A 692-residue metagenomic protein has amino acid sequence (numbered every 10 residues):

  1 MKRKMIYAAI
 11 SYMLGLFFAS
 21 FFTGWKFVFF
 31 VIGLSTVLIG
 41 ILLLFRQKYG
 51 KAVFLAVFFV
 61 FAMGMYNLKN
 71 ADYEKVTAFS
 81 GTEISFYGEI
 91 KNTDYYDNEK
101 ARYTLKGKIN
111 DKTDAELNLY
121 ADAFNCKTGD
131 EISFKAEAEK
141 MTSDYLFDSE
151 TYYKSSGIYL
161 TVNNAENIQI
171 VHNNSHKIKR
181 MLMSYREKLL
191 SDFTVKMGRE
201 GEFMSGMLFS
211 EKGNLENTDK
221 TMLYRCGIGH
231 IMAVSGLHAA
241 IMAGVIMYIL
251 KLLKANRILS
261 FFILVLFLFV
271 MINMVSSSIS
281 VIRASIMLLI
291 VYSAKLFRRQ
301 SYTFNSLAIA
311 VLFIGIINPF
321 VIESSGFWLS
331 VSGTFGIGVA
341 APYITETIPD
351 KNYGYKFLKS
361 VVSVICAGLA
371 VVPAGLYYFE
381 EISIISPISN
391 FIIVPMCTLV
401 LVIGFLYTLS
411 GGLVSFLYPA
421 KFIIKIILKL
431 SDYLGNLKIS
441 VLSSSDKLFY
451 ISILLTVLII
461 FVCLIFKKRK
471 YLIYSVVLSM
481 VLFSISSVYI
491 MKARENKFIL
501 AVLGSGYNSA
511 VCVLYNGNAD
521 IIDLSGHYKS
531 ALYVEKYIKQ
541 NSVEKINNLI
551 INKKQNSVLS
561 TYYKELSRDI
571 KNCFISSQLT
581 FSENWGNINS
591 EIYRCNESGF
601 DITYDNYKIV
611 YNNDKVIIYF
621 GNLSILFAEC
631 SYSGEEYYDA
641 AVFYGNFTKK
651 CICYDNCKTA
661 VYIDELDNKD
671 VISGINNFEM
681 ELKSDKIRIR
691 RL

Functional and structural regions predicted by a protein language model:
M1-K75, K177, R283, F449 (+4 more regions): N-terminal leader/targeting segments
R3, Y7, F54, T218-S386 (+1 more regions): Hydrophobic alpha-helical transmembrane segments in multi-pass membrane proteins
G15, G88, A136, M207 (+11 more regions): Divalent metal-coordination and catalytic microenvironments
A19-F30, S325, F379, S383-I388 (+1 more regions): Membrane-helix interface and helix-disruption motif detector
F58-H230, L532-K536, E597, N606 (+1 more regions): Membrane-interface helix/helix-cap signal primarily in integral membrane proteins
N110-K112, Y120-K135, E150, N173-N174 (+4 more regions): Non-globular, low-confidence helical/coil segments that flank catalytic cores
I337-S443: Alpha-helical transmembrane segments of multi-pass integral membrane proteins
